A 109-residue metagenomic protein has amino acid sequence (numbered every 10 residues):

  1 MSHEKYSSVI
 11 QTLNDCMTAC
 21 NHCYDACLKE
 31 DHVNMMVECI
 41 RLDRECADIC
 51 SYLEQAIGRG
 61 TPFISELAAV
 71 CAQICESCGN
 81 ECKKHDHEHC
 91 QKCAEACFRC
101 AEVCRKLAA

Functional and structural regions predicted by a protein language model:
M1-A109: Amphipathic alpha-helical hairpins
